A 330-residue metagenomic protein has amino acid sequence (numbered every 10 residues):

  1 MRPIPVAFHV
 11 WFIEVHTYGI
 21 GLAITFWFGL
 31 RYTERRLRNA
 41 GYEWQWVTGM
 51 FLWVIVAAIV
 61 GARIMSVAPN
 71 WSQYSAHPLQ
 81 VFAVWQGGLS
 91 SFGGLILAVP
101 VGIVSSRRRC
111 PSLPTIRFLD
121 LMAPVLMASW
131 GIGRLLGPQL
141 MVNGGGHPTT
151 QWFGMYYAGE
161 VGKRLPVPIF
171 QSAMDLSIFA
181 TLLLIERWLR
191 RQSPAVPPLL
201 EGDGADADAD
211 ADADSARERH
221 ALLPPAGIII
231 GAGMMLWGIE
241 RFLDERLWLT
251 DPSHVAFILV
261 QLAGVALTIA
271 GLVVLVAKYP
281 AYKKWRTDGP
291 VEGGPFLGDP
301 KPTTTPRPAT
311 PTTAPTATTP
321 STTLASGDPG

Functional and structural regions predicted by a protein language model:
M1-T313, T322-G330: A feature for loop-to-transmembrane-helix boundaries and adjacent hydrophobic helices in multi-pass integral membrane
